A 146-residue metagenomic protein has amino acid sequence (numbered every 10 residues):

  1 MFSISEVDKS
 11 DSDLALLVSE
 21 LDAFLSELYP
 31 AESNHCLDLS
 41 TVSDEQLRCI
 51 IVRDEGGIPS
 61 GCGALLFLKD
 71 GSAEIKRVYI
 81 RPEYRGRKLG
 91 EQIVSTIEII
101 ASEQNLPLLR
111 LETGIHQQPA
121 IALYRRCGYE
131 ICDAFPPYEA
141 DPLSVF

Functional and structural regions predicted by a protein language model:
F2-K76, R81-E83, V94-T96, I100 (+2 more regions): Acetyl-CoA-dependent GNAT
F2-S3, V7-S10, P107-R110, G114-F146: C-terminal "cap" of GNAT-fold acetyltransferases
S60, K88, P119: Residues that form or flank phosphate/diphosphate-binding pockets in enzymes that use nucleotide phosphates
R81-E83, R87, I115: Active-site acidic-Proline motif in GNAT/NAT acetyltransferases
